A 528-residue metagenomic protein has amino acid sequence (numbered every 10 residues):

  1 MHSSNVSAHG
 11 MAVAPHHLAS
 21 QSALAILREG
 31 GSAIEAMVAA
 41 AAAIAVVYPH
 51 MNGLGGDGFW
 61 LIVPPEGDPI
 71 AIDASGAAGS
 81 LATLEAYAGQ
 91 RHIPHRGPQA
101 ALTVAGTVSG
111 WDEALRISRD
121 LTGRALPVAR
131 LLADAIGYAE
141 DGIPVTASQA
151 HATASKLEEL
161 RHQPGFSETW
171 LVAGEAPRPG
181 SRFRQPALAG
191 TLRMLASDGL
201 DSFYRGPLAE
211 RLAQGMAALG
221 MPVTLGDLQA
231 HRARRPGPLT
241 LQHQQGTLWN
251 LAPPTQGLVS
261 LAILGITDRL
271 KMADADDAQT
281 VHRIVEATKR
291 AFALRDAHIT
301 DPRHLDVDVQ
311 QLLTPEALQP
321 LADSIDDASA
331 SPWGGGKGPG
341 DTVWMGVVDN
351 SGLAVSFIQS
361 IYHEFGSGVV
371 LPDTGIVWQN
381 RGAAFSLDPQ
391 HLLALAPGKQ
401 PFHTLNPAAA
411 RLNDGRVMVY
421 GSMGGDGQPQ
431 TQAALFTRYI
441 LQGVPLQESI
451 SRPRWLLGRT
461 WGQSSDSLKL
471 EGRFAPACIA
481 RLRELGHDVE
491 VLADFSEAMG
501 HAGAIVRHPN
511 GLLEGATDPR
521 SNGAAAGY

Functional and structural regions predicted by a protein language model:
M1-R28, A33-D198, F203-R205, A209-L248 (+4 more regions): Noncatalytic scaffold domains of N-terminal-nucleophile
V46-I70, P222-L225, L353-M418, Q442 (+1 more regions): Active-site rim segments in enzyme catalytic domains, especially the processed small/beta chain of N-terminal
N52-P64, V343-V348, P407-A409, M499-R507 (+1 more regions): Short beta-strand scaffold segments in enzyme catalytic cores
A77, Y362-E364, G425: A short acidic/small-residue loop/turn micro-motif
R235, P339-T342, H403-L405: Short, small/polar residue-rich loop motifs at catalytic or cofactor-binding pockets
N250-T255, A410-G427, Y439: Extended C-terminal regions of large enzymes
K271-I361, D373-T374, R381, A493: Internal maturation/activation junctions in enzymes
V281, H304, S351, K399 (+2 more regions): Extended C-terminal subregions enriched in glycine
